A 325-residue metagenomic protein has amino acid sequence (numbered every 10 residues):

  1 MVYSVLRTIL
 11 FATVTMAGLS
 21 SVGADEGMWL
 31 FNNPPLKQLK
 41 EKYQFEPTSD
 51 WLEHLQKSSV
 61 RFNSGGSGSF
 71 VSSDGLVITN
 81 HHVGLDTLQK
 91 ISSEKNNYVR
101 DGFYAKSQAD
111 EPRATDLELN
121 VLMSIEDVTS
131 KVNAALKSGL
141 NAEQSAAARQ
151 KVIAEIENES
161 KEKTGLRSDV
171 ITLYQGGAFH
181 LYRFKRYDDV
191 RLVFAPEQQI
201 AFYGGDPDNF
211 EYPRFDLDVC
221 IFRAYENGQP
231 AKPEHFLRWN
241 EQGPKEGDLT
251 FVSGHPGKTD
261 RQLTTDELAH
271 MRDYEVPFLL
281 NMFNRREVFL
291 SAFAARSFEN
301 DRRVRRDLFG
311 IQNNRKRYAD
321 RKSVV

Functional and structural regions predicted by a protein language model:
M1-I9: Bacterial N-terminal signal peptides that target proteins for export
G23-K42: Short N-terminal segments immediately surrounding and downstream of signal-peptide cleavage
K57-D74: A conserved glycine-rich beta-strand in the N-terminal activation segment of trypsin-fold
I78-M123: Catalytic-histidine neighborhood of serine endopeptidases, predominantly the chymotrypsin-like S1/PA family
T87-K90, G257-E267: Short, Lys/Arg- and Gly-enriched loop/turn segments at beta-strand edges
E111-I221: Low-complexity, highly charged intrinsically disordered N-terminal segments that act as targeting/localization
V324: Conserved small/polar residues in nucleotide/adenosyl-binding loops
